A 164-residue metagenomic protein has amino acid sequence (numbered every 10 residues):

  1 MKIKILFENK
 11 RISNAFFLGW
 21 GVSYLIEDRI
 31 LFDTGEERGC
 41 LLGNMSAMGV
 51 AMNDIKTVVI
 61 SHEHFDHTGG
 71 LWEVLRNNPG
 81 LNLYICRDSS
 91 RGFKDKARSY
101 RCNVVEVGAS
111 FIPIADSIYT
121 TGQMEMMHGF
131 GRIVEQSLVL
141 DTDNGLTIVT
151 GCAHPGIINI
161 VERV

Functional and structural regions predicted by a protein language model:
M1, E27, I55, P79-G80 (+3 more regions): Short coil/turn connectors at secondary-structure junctions
M1-R11, D116-E125: Short Pro/Gly-enriched beta-strand edge/turn motifs at strand-loop
K2-A47, G131, E135-V149: Conserved beta-strand hairpin/beta-sheet module of binuclear metal-dependent hydrolase folds, prominently
L31-G35, I55-E63, Y84-R87, I148-C152: Active-site neighborhood of phospho(di)ester-bond hydrolases with catalytic His/Asp-centered motifs
G39-Y84: Active-site metal-binding motif and surrounding structural segment of the metallo-beta-lactamase
C40-L42, H67-T68, R91-K94, I157-N159: Short, well-ordered alpha-helical microsegments
H67-G69, L146, C152-V164: Cap/insert and terminal regions of metallo-dependent hydrolase folds
C86-Q136, D143: Metallo-beta-lactamase
